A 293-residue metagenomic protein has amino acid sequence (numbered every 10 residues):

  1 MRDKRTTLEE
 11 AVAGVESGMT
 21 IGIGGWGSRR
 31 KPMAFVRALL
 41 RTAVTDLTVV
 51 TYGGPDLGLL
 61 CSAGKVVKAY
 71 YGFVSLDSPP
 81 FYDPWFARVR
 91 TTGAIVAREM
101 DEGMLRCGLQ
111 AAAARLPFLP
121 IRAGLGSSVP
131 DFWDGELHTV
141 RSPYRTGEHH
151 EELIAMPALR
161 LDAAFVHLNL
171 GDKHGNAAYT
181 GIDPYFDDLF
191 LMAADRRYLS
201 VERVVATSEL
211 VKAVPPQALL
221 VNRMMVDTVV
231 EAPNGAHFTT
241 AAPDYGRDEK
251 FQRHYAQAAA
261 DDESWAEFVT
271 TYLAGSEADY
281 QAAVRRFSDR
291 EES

Functional and structural regions predicted by a protein language model:
M1-S293: Conserved alpha/beta enzyme-core scaffold
